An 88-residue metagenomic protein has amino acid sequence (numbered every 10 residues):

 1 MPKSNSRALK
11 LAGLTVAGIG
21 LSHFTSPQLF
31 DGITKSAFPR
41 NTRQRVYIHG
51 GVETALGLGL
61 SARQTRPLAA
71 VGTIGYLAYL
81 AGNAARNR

Functional and structural regions predicted by a protein language model:
M1-R88: Short amphipathic, positively biased membrane-proximal segments that drive organelle/inner-membrane targeting
